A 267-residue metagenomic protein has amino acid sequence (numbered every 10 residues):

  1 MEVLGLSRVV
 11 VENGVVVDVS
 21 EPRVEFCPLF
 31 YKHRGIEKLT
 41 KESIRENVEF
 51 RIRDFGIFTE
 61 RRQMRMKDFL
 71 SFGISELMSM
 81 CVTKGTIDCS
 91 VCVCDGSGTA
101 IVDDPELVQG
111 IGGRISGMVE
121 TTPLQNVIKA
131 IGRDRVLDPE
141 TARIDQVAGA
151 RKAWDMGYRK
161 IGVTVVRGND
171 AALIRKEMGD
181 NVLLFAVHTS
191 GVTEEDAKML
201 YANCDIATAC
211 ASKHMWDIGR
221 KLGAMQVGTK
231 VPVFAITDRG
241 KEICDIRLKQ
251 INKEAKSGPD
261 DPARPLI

Functional and structural regions predicted by a protein language model:
M1-I267: Conserved mixed alpha/beta catalytic, RNA-binding, or beta-rich assembly cores of soluble enzyme, regulatory
